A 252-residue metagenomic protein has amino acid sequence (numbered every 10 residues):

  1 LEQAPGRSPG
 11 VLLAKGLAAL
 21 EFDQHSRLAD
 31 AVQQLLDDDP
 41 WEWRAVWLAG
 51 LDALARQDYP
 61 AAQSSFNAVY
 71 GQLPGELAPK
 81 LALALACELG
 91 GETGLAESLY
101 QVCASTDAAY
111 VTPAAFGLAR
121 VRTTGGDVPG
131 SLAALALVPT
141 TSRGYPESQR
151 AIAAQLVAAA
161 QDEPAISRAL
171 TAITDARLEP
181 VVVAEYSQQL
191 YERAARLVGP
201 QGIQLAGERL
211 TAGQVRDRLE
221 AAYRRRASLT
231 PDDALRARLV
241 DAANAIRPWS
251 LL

Functional and structural regions predicted by a protein language model:
L1-K15: Regulatory extensions appended to serine/threonine kinase catalytic cores
L1-Q3, G130, A136-L252: Eukaryotic alpha-helical solenoid repeat scaffolds
G10, R44, A78, T112-P113 (+1 more regions): Start-of-helix register in tetratricopeptide repeats
A14, L48, A82, G117 (+1 more regions): "A position-specific structural signal for the A-helix of alpha-solenoid helical repeats
F22, R56, G90, G125 (+1 more regions): Structural motif corresponding to the intra-repeat A-B loop/turn of tetratricopeptide repeats
D38, Q72, T106-D107, T140-T141 (+1 more regions): Structural marker of alpha-solenoid helical repeat scaffolds
